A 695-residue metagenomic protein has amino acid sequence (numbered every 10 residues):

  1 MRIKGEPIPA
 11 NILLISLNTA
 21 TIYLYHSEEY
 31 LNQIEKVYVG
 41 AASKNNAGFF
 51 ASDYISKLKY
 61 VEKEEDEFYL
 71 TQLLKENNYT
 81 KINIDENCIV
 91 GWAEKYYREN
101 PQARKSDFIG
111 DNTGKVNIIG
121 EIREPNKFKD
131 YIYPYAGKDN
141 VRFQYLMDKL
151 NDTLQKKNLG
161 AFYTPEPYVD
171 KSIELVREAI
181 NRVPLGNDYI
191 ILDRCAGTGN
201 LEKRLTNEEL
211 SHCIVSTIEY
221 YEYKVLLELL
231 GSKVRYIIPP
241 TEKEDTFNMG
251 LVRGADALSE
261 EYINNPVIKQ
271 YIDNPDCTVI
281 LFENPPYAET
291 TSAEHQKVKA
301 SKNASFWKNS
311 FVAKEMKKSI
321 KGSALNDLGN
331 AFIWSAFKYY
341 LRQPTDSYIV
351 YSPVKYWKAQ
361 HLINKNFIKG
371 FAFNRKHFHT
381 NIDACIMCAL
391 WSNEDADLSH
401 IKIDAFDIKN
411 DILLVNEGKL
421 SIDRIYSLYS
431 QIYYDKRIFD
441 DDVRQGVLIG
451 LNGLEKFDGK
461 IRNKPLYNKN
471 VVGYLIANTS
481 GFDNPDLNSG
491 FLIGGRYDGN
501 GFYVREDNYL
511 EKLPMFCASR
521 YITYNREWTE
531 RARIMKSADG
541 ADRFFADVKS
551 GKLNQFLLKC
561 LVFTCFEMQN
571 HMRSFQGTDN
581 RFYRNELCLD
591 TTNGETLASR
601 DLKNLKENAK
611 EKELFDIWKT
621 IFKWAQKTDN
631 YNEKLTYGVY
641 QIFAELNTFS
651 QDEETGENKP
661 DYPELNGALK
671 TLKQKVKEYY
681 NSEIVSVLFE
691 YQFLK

Functional and structural regions predicted by a protein language model:
R2-I34: Nucleic-acid nuclease catalytic cores
I3-K4, I8, L17, N158 (+2 more regions): Conserved S-adenosyl-L-methionine
E29-L58, A384-Q445: Flexible, glycine-/basic-rich loop-and-beta segments that form/coincide with the SAM-dependent methyltransferase
N45-N158: A short N-terminal interaction module
L258-D276: Short amphipathic alpha-helix with an adjacent loop that forms part of the alpha/beta core around
Y287-L325, S335: A mobile, often basic/glycine-rich helix-loop segment that functions as the active-site lid/recognition loop
K317-R375, A389: Conserved Class I SAM-dependent methyltransferase catalytic core
E455-K695: C-terminal target-recognition/interaction regions appended to catalytic cores
